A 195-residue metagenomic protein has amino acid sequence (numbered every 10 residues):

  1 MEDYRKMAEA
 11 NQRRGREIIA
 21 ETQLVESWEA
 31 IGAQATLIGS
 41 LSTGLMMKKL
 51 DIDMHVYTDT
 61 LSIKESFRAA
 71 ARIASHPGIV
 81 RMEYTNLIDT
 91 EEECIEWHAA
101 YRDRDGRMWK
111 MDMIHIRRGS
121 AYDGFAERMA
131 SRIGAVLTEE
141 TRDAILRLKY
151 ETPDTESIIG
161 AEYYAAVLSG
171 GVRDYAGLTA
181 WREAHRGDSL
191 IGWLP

Functional and structural regions predicted by a protein language model:
M1-I38: Helical scaffold of the NTase/Pol beta-like nucleotidyltransferase catalytic core
M1-N11, E65, L137-I145, K149: Short, charge-rich amphipathic segments
L24-F67: Active-site nucleotide-donor binding segment shared across nucleotidyl transfer reactions
W28, A35-L37, I73, A99 (+1 more regions): Generic structural hydrophobic/aromatic packing signal, biased to beta-strands
T60-K64, G106-R107, R118-A121: Short, charged/polar surface micro-motifs in flexible loops or helix N-caps
S66-S75: Short amphipathic alpha-helices in soluble, non-transmembrane regions that often serve as interface/regulatory elements
P77-R117: Conserved catalytic core of two-metal-ion nucleotidyltransferases
M111-P195: Catalytic cores of NTP-dependent nucleotidyl/adenyl transfer enzymes across multiple folds
